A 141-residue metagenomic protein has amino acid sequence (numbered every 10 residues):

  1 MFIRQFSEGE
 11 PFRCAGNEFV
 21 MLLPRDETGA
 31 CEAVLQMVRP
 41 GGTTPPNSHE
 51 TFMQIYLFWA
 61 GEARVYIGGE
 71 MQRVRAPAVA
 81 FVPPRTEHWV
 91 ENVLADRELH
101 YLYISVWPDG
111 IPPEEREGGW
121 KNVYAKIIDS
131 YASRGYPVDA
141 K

Functional and structural regions predicted by a protein language model:
M1-C31, R116-K141: A short, N-terminal "cap"/entry segment at the start of jelly-roll beta-barrel domains of the cupin/DSBH fold
E18, P40, T51, E70 (+2 more regions): A generic "binding-loop/recognition-motif" signal
V34-H49: Conserved short histidine dyad/triad with adjacent acidic residue
L35, I55, F81, D96-P112: A short hydrophobic beta-strand segment most commonly corresponding to one strand of the jelly-roll/cupin
P45-N47, V65-Y66, V82, H88-A95: Short beta-strand His + acidic residue motifs that chelate non-heme Fe in jelly-roll/DSBH and cupin folds
T51-M53, F58-A63, G68: Glycine- and acidic-residue-biased ligand/ion/polar-headgroup-sensing regions
E62-R64, M71, E87, E98: Structural motif
G69-P84: Short acidic-glycine-tyrosine-enriched beta hairpin
